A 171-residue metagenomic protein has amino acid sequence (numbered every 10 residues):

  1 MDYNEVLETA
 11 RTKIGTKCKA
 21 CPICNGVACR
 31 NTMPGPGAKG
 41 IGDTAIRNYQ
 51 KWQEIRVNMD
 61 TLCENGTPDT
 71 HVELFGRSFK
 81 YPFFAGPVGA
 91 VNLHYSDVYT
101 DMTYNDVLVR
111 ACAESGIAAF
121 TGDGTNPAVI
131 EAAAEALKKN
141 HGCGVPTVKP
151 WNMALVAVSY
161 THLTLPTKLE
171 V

Functional and structural regions predicted by a protein language model:
D2-F79: An N-cap/entry alpha-helix motif that binds or orients negatively charged groups
F83-G86, I117-T121, G144-V148: Hydrophobic faces of well-ordered beta-strands that scaffold small-molecule active sites in alpha/beta enzyme cores
G89-Y99, V148-M153: Active-site mouth loops of central-metabolism enzymes
Y99-D106, A154-V156: Glycine-rich anion/phosphate-binding loops
M102-P127: Well-ordered mid-protein domain cores that form the structural environment of catalytic cofactors
T125-A136, A154-V156: Active-site-adjacent beta->alpha loops and helix N-cap segments on the catalytic face of soluble alpha/beta enzymes
L137-G142: Alpha-helix-loop-beta-strand connector modules within alpha/beta enzyme cores
T161-T167: Conserved small/polar residues in nucleotide/adenosyl-binding loops
